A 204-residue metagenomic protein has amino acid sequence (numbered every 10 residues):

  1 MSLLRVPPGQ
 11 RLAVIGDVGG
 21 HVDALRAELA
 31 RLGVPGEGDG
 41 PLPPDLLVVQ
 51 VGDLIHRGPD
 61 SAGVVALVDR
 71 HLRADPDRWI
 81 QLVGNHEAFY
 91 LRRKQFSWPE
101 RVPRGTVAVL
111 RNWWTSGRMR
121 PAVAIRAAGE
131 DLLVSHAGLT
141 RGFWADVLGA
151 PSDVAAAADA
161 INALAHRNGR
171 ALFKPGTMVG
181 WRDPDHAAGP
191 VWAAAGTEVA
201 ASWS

Functional and structural regions predicted by a protein language model:
M1-L67: N-terminal active-site segment of His-dependent metallophosphoesterases
V6-A13, I125-L133: Beta-strand-turn-beta hairpins that frame and shape the catalytic cleft of phosphate-ester-processing enzymes
D17, D53, G84-N85, H136: Divalent metal-coordination and catalytic microenvironments
H21-V22, H56-P59, H86-R92, T140-G142: Active-site environment of divalent metal-dependent phosphoester hydrolases
L54-R70, L91-V102: Metal-dependent catalytic neighborhoods of phosphoester/phosphodiester hydrolases
L67-P76, W113: Catalytic-core regions built around general acid/base machinery
Q95-A128: Extended active-site neighborhood of metal-dependent phosphoesterases/phosphodiesterases
A128-S204: Active-site-proximal loop/helix segment associated with metal-binding centers of metalloenzymes
